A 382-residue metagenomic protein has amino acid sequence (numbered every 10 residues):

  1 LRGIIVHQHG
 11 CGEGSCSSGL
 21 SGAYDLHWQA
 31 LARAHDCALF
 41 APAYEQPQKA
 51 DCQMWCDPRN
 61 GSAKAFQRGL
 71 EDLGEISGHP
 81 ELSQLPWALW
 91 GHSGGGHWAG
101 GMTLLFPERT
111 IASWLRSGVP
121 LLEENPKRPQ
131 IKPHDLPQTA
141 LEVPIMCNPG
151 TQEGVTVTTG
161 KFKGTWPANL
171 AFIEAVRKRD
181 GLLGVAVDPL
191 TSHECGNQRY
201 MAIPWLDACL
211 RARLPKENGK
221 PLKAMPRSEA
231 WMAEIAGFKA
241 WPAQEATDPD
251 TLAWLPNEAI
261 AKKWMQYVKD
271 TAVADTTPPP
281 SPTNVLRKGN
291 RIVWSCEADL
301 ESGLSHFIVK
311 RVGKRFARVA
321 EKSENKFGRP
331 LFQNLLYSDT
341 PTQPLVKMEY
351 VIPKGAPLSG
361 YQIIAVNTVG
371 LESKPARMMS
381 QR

Functional and structural regions predicted by a protein language model:
L1-C11: Short beta-strand element of the alpha/beta-hydrolase
M54-E81: Alpha/beta-hydrolase active-site loop
H79-S93: Alpha/beta-hydrolase fold nucleophile elbow
I111-R199: The feature captures the conserved acid-bearing segment of alpha/beta-hydrolase catalytic domains
K178-G181, D188-T283: Alpha/beta-hydrolase-fold serine-hydrolase catalytic core, especially in secreted/extracellular enzymes
K269-G303, G370-R382: Pro/Thr/Ser/Gly-rich low-complexity, intrinsically disordered linker/stalk tracts
H306-A356: Recognizes extended acidic, P/S/T-rich segments that occur within or adjacent to Ig-like beta-sandwich modules
I352-L371: Beta-strand-rich modules
